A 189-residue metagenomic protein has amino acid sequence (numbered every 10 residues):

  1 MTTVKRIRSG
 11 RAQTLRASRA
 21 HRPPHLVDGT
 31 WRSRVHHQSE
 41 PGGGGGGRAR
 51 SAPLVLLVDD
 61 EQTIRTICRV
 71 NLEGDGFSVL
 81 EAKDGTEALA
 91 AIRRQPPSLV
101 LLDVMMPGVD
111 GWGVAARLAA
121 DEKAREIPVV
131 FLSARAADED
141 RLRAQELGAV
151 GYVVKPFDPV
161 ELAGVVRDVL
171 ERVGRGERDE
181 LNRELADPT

Functional and structural regions predicted by a protein language model:
T66-G74: Charged docking surfaces used in two-component/phosphorelay signaling
G76-K83, A91: Short hydrophobic/Thr-rich beta-strand motif most characteristic of the beta2 strand and flanking loop of CheY-like
Q95-L101: Active-site beta3 strand of CheY-like receiver
M106: Receiver (REC) domain active-site loop signature in two-component systems and cognate sites in sensor histidine kinases
V150: Short, glycine/charged-rich "phosphate-handling" switch motifs in NTP-dependent and phosphotransfer domains
F157-R167: C-terminal output helix
